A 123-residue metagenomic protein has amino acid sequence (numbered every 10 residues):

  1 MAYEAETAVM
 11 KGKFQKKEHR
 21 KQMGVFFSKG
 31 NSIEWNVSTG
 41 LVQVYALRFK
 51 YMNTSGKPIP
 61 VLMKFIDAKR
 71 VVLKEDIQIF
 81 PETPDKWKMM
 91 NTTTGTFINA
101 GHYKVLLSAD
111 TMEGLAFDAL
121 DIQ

Functional and structural regions predicted by a protein language model:
M1-Q123: Extracytoplasmic
